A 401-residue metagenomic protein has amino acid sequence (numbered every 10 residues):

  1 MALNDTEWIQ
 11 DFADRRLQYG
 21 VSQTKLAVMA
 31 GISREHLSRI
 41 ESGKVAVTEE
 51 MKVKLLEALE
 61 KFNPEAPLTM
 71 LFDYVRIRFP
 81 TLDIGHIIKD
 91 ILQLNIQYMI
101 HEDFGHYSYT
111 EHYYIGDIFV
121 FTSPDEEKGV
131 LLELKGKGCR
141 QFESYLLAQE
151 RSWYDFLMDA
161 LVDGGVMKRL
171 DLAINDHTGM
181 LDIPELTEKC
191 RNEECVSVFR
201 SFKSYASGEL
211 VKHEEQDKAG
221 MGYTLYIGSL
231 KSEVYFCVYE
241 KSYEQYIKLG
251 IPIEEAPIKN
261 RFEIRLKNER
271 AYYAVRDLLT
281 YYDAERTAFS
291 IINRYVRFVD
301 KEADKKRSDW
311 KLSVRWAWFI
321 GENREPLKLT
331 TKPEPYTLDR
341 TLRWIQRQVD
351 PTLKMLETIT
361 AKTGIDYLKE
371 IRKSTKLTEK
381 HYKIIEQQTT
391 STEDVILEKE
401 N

Functional and structural regions predicted by a protein language model:
A2-T6, D14, Q18, E57-Y336 (+1 more regions): Structured, helix-rich domain cores that form ligand/interaction pockets
F12-A13, G31, H36, E49: Short alpha-helical segments used as structural interaction elements across diverse proteins
A13, T24, S38, V53 (+1 more regions): Residues within the helices of the helix-turn-helix
R15, M29, I40, T341 (+1 more regions): Residues in the recognition helix of alpha-helical DNA-binding motifs
G20-R39: Short alpha-helical DNA-recognition segment
A30-G31, E41, L56, L342 (+1 more regions): A general structural motif at alpha-helix termini
K44-E57: Short, basic-rich loop-to-helix N-cap that marks the start of a DNA-contacting helix
